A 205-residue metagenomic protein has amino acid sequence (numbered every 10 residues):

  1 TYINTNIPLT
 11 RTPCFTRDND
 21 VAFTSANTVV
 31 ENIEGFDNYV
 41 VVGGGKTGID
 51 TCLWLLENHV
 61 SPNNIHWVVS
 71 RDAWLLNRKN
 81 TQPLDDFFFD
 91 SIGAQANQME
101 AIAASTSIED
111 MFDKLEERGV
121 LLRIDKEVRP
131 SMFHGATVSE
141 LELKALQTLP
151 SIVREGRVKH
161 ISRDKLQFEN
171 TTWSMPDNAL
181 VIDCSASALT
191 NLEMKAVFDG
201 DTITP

Functional and structural regions predicted by a protein language model:
T1-H59, I65-H66, I203-T204: Glycine-rich dinucleotide-binding loop and its adjacent helix/turn
T1-Y2, V69-S70, C184-A186: Short loop/turn segments at strand-loop or loop-helix junctions that form parts of catalytic or ligand-binding pockets
T5-P8, L75, T190-L192: Glycine/Thr-rich phosphate-binding loops of Rossmann-like dinucleotide-binding domains
D37, P150, N178-L180: Conserved acidic residues
K46, D50, T137, L141 (+1 more regions): Short, well-structured alpha-helical interface segments that form or flank functional binding sites
T51-L53, L76-N80, L192-K195: A short acidic (Asp/Glu
L56-R163: Dinucleotide-binding/catalytic capping subdomain of oxidoreductase cores
K159-S162, Q167-P205: Glycine-enriched catalytic-core subsegment of oxygenase/oxidase enzymes
